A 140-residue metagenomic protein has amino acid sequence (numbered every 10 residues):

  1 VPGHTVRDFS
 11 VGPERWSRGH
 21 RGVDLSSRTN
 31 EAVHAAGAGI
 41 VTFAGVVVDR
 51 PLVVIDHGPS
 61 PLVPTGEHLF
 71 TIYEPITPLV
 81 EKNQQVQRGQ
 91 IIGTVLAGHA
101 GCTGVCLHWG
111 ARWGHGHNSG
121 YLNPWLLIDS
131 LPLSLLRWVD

Functional and structural regions predicted by a protein language model:
H4-A36: Short glycine/threonine/proline-enriched tight-turn/helix- or strand-capping micro-motif at secondary-structure
F9, T29, G45-V48, P59 (+3 more regions): A generic structural motif
D24, V54, I72, T94 (+1 more regions): Conserved beta-strand positions that form and line the central face of beta-propeller blades
S26, E81-R88, V105-D140: Acidic, glycine-rich catalytic/binding loops that coordinate metals and/or anionic ligands
A32-V41, L79-V95: Short, well-structured beta-strand-loop connectors
A36-L79, V105-G110: Zn2+-dependent peptidoglycan hydrolase active-site motif and core
L52-I55, V86-T103, L107-H108: Short hydrophobic beta/alpha edge segments that flank linear recognition/processing sites
